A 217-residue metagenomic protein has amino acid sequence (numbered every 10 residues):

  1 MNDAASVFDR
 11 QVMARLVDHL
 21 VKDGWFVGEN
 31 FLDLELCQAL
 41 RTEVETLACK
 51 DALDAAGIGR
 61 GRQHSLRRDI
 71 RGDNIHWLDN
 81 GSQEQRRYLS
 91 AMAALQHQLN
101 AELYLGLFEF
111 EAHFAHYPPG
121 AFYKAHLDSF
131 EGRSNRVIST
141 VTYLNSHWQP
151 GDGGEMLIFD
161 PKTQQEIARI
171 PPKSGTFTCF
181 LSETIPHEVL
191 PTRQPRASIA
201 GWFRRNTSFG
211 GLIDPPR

Functional and structural regions predicted by a protein language model:
M1-S139, Y143-F177, E183-R217: Fe(II)/2-oxoglutarate oxygenase catalytic core
